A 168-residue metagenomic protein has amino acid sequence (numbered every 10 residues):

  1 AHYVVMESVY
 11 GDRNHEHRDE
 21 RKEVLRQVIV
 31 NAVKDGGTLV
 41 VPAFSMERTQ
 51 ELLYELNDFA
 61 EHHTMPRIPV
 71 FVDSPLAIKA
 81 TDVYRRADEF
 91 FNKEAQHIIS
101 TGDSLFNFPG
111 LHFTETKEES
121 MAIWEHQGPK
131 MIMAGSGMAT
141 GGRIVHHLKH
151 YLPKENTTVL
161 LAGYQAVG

Functional and structural regions predicted by a protein language model:
A1-G168: Acidic/His-rich, metal-assisted hydrolase cores and their charged scaffolds
